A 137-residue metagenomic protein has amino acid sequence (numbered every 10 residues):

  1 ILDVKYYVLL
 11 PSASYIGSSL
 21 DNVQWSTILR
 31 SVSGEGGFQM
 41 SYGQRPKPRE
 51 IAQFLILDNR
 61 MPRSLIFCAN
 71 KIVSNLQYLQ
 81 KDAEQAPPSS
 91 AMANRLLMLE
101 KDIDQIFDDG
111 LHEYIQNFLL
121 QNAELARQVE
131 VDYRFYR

Functional and structural regions predicted by a protein language model:
I1-R137: Alpha-helical transmembrane segments and their helix-helix packing motifs
